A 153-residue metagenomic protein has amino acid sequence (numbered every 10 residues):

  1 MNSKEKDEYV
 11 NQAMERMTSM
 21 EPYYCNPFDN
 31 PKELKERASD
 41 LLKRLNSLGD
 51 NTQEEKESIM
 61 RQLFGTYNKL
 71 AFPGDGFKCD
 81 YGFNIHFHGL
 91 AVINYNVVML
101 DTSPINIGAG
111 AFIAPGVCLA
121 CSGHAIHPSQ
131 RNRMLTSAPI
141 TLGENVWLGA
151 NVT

Functional and structural regions predicted by a protein language model:
M1-L70: Terminal amphipathic alpha-helical/low-complexity segments used for targeting or macromolecular assembly
F77-H88, V92-T153: Flexible, glycine/small-residue-enriched loop-and-beta-strand segment within the central core of proteins
